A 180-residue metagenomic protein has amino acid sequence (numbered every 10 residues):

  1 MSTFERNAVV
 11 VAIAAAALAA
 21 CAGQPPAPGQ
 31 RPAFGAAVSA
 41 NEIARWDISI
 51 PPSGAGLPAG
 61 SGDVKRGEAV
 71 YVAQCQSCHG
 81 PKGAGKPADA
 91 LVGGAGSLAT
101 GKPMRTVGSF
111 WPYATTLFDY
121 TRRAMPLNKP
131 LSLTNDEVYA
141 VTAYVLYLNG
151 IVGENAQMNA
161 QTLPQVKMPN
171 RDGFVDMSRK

Functional and structural regions predicted by a protein language model:
S2-V11: Bacterial N-terminal signal peptides that target proteins for export
V10-A19: Bacterial N-terminal signal peptides
C21-G23: N-terminal Sec signal peptide cleavage junction
P25-F34: Short, low-complexity, disordered segments immediately C-terminal to signal peptides in bacterial exported proteins
A33-V70, P126-P130: Electrostatic cytochrome c docking/interface patches
V64, E68, A84-R122, P126: Gly/Gly-Pro-rich "capping" loops immediately C-terminal to redox-active cysteine motifs in periplasmic/lumenal
G67, Y71-P81, L91, V141-V145: The canonical Cys-X-X-Cys-His
N128-K180: Flexible coil segments in periplasmic/lumen-exposed cytochrome c-class electron-transfer proteins
